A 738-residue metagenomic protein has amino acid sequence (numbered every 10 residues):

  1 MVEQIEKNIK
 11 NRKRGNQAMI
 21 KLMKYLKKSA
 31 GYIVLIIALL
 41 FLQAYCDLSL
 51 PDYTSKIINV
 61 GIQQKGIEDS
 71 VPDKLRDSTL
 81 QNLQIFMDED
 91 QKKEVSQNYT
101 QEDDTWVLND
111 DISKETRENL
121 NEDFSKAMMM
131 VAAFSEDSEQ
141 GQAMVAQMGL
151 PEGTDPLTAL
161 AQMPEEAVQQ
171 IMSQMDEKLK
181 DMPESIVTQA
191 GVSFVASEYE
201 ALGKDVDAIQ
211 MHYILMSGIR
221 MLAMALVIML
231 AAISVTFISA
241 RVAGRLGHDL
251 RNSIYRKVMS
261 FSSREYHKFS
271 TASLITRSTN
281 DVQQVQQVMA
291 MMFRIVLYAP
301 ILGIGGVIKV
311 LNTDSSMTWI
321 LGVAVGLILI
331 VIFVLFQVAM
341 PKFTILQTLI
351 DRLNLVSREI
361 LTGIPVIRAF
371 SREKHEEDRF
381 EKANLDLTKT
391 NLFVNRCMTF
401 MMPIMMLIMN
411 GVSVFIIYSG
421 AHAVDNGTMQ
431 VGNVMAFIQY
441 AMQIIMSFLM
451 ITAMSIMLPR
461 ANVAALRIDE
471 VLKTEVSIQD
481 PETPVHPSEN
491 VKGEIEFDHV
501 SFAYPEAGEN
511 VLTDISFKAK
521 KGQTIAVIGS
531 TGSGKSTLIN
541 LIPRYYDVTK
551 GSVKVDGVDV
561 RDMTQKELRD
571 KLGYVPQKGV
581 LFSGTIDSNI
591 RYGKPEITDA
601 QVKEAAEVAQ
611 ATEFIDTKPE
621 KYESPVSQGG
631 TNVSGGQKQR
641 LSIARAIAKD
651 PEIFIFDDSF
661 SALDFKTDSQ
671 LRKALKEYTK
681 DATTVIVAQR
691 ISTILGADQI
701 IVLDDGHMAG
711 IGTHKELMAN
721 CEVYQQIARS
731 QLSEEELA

Functional and structural regions predicted by a protein language model:
M1-K7, G15, I33-V34, D69-P72 (+6 more regions): ABC-type nucleotide-binding domain
M1-L50, T54-M221, V227, A231 (+12 more regions): Membrane-integrated ABC transporters
V2-R12, I62-D69, R76-L83, D88 (+11 more regions): Short intracellular "coupling" helices and adjacent cytoplasmic loop segments at the cytosolic face of multi-pass
A30, G153, P164, I171 (+11 more regions): An intracellular "coupling" helix at the cytosolic face of ABC transporter transmembrane type-1 domains
V34-Y45, L222, L226-L230, S234 (+9 more regions): Generic alpha-helical transmembrane segments of integral inner-membrane proteins, especially permease/transport modules
S260, H267-V296, T318, F343 (+10 more regions): Extended hydrophobic secondary-structure segments
G305, K309-G326, I330-I332, F336-Q337 (+2 more regions): Helix-loop-helix
